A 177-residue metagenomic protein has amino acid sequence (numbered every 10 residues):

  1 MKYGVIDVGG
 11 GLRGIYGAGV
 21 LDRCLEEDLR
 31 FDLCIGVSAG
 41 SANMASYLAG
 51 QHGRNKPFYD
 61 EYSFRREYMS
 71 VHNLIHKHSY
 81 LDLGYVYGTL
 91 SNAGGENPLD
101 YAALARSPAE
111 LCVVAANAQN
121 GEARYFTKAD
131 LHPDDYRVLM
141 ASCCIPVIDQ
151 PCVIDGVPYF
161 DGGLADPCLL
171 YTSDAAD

Functional and structural regions predicted by a protein language model:
M1-V37, A45-S173: Patatin-like phospholipase
